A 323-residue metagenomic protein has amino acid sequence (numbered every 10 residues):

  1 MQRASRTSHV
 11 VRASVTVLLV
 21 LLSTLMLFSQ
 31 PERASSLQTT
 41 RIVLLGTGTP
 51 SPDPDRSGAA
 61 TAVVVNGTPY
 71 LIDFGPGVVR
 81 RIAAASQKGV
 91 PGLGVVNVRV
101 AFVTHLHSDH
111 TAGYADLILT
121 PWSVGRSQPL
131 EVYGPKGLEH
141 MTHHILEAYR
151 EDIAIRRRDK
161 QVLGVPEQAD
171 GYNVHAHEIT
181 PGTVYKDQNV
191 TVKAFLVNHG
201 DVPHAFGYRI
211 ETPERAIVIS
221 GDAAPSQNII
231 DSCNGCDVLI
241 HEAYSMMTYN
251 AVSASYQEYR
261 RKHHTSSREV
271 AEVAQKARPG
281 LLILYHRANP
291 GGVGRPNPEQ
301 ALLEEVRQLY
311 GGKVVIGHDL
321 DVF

Functional and structural regions predicted by a protein language model:
M1-V10: N-terminal secretory signal peptides that target proteins for export/translocation
Q2, V322-F323: Short amphipathic alpha-helical segments with coiled-coil-like heptad repeat character
R6, T24-L27, S35: Intrinsic low-complexity/disordered segments
S14-M26: Bacterial N-terminal signal peptides
L22-L25, S86, I118, G235 (+1 more regions): Residues in and immediately flanking transmembrane alpha helices
Q30-I217, N297, L303-V322: Binuclear metal-dependent hydrolase catalytic cores
F206-G207, E214-V218, A224-D321: Cap/insert and terminal regions of metallo-dependent hydrolase folds
